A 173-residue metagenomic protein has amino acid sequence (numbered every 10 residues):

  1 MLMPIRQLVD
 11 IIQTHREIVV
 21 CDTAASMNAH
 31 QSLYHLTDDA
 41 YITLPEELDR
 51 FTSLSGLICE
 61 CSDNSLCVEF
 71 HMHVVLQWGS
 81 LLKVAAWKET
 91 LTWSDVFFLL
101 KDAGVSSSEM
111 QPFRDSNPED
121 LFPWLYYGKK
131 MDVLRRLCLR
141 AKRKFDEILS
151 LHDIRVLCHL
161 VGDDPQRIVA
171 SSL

Functional and structural regions predicted by a protein language model:
M1-D115: Conserved mixed alpha/beta catalytic, RNA-binding, or beta-rich assembly cores of soluble enzyme, regulatory
M1-R6, I18, M110-L151: Alpha/propeptide regions of enzymes that mature by internal proteolysis
N28-A29, L134, P165: Right-handed parallel beta-helix/beta-solenoid
C138-L173: Extended hydrophobic packing segments that form well-structured cores
